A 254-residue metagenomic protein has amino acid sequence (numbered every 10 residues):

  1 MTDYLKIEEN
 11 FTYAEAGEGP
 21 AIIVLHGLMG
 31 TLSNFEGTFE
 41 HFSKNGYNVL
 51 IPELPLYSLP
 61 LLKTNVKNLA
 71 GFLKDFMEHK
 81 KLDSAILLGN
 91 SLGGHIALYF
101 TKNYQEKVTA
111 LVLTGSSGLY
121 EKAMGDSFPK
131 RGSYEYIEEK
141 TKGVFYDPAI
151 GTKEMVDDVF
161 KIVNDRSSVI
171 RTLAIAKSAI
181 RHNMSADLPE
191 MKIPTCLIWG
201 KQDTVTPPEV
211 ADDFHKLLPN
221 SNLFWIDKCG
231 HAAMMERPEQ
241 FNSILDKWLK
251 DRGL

Functional and structural regions predicted by a protein language model:
M1-I22, K44-Y47, L61, D83 (+2 more regions): Alpha/beta-hydrolase fold catalytic core
A14-L59: Conserved HGGG/HGGXW glycine-rich cap/lid loop of the alpha/beta-hydrolase fold
L50-L88, S243: Active-site loop/oxyanion-hole signature of alpha/beta-hydrolase fold enzymes
L98-N103, V108-E139: Flexible "cap/lid" loop of the alpha/beta hydrolase fold
R131-E190: Conserved alpha/beta-hydrolase catalytic His-Asp/Glu region
M191, L197-W199: Short beta-strand/loop motif that positions the catalytic acidic residue of the alpha/beta-hydrolase fold
Q202-T206: Acidic catalytic loop of the alpha/beta-hydrolase fold
C229-P238, N242: Catalytic histidine-centered segment of alpha/beta-hydrolase-like enzymes
